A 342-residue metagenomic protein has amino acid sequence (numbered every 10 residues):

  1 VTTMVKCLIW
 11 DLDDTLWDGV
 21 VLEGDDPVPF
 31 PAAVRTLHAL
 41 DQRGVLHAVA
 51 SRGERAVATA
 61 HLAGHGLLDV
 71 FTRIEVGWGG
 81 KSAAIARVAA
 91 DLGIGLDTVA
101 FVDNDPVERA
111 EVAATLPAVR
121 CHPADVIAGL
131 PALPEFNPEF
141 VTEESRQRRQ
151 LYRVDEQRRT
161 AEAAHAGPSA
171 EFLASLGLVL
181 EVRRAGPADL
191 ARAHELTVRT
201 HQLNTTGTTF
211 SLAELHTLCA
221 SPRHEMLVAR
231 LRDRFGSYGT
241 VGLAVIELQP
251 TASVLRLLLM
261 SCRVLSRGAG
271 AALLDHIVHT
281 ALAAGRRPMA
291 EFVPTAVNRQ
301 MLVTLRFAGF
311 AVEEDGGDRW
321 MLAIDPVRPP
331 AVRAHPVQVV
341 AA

Functional and structural regions predicted by a protein language model:
T2, Q42-L46, H216-G242, Q300: A short helix-loop-beta-strand connector motif used in the catalytic cores of GNAT acetyltransferases and, in some
M4-L22: Asp-based phosphoryl-transfer active-site loop
V20-A39, A118-A124: Basic, amphipathic juxtamembrane/active-site segments that coordinate anionic phosphate or diphosphate groups
A33-A63, I74-G79, D189-R192, T206-T209 (+3 more regions): Substrate-recognition element of Asp-dependent hydrolases with the DxDx(T/V) motif
I85-P106, V112: Conserved Lys-Pro-Asp/Glu-containing loop-to-beta segment of HAD-superfamily phosphomonoesterases, centered on
D91, A113, V119-R120, A124-L176 (+1 more regions): Terminal substrate-recognition subdomain of acyl/acetyltransferases
L178-T209: Short amphipathic alpha-helix that is part of the acyltransferase structural core
T240-E314: Acyl-donor binding region in acyl/amide transferases
